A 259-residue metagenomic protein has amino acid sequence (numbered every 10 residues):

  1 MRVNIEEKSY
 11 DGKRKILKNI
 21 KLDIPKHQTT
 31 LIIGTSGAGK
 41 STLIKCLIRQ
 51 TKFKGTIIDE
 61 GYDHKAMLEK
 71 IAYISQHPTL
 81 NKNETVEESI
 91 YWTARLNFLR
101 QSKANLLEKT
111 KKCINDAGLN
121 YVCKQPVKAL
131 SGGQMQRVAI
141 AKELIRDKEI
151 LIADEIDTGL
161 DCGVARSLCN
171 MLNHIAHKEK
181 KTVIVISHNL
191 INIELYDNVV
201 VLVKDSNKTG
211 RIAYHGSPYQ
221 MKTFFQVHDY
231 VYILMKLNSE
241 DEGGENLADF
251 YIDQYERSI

Functional and structural regions predicted by a protein language model:
M1-E6, Y10-K13, T35, L202 (+1 more regions): Topological signature of polytopic alpha-helical transporters
I48: Helix-to-loop junction immediately C-terminal to a conserved catalytic motif
H77, K82-L99, K109: Q-loop/switch helix immediately C-terminal to the Walker
N105-V122: Conserved ABC ATPase "signature" region
P126-L130: Conserved ABC ATPase signature
I140, L168: Hydrophobic anchor residue at the start of the ABC signature
I145-E149: A short, proline-enriched helix->beta-strand linker immediately N-terminal to the Walker B motif in ABC-type P-loop
L151-D154: Catalytic Walker B motif of ABC-type/P-loop ATPase nucleotide-binding domains
